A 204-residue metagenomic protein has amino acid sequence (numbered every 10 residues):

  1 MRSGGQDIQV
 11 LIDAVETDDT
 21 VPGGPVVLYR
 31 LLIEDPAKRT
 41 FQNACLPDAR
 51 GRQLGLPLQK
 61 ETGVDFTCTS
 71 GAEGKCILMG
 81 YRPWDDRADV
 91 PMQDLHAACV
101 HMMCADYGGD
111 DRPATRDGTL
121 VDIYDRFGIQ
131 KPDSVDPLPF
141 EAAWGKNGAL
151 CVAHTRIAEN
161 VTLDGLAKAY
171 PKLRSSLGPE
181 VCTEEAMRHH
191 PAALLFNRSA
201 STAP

Functional and structural regions predicted by a protein language model:
S3-P204: Long, compositionally biased low-complexity segments
